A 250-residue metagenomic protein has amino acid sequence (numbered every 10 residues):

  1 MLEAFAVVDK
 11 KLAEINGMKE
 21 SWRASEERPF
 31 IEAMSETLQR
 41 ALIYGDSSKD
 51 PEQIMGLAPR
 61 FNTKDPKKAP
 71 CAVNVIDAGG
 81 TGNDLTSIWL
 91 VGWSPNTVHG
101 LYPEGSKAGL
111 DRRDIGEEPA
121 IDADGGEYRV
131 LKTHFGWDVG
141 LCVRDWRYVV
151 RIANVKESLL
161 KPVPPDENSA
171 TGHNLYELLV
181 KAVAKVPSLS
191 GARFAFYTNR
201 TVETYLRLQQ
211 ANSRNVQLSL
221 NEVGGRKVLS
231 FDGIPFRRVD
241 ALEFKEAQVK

Functional and structural regions predicted by a protein language model:
M1-K250: Core alpha/beta structural scaffold of self-assembling particle/tube/pore-forming proteins
